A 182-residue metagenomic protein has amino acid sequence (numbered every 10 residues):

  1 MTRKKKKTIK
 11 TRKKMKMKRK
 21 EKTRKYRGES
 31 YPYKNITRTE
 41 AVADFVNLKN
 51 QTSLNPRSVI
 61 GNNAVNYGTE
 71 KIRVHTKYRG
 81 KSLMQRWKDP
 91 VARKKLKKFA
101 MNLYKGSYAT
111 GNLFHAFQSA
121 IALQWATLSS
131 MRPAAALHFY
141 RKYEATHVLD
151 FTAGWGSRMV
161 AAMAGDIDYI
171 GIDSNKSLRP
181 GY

Functional and structural regions predicted by a protein language model:
M1, K18-S129: N-terminal accessory regions of S-adenosyl-L-methionine
T2, N55-R57, Y67, A145-T146 (+2 more regions): Generic hydrophobic/packing signal
R3-E21: Long, low-complexity Q/N-rich tracts
L113-H138, T152-A161: A short mid-domain helix/strand-loop element embedded in enzyme catalytic domains that forms or borders the active-site
A136-Y182: Conserved S-adenosyl-L-methionine
